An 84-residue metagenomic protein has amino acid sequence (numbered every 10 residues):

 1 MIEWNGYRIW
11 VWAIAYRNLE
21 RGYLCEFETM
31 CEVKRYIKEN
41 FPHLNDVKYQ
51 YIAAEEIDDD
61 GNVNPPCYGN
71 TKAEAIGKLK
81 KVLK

Functional and structural regions predicted by a protein language model:
M1-K34: Negatively charged, low-complexity tracts enriched in Asp/Glu with abundant Ser/Thr
G6, G22, N40-P42, E56 (+2 more regions): Short, flexible coil/linker elements and helix-boundary hinge sites characteristic of intrinsically disordered
W12-A13, K38-N62: Short aromatic-glycine-(Arg/Gly/Cys) micro-motifs in beta-strand/loop hairpins
R21-E26, I57-E74: A short, exposed loop/beta-hairpin motif centered on an aromatic-Gly-Thr core
T29-E32, D46-Y49, K84: Intrinsic disorder/low-complexity segments in short proteins, especially the signal peptide and propeptide regions
V33, N70-K84: A short, charged, amphipathic alpha-helix used as a generic interaction element across diverse proteins
